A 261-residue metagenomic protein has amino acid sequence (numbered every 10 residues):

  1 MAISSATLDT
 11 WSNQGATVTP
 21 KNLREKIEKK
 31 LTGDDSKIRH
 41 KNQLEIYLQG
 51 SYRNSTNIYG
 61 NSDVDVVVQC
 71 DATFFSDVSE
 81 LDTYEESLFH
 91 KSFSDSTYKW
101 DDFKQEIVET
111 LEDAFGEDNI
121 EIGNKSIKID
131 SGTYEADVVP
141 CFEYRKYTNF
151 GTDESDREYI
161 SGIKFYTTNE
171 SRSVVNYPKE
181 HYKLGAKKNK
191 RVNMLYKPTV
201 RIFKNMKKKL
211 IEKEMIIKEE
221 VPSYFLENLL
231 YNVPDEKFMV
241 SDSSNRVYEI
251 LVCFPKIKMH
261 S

Functional and structural regions predicted by a protein language model:
M1-N61, A72-F93: N-terminal regions immediately upstream of nucleotidyltransferase
E25-E28, F93-H260: Catalytic cores of NTP-dependent nucleotidyl/adenyl transfer enzymes across multiple folds
G50-R53, V68-A72, S131-T133, P140-F142: Short, flexible loop/turn elements at secondary-structure junctions
G60-V64, G132-E135: A short, glycine/Asx- and small/polar-enriched loop/turn that sits immediately N-terminal to a beta-strand
V64-C70, V200-R201: Conserved long hydrophobic alpha-helices within structured protein cores
V66, A72-F74, E154-D156: Short, charged/polar low-complexity linear motifs in solvent-exposed/disordered segments
V68, L81-T83, N245: A generic membrane alpha-helix/interface feature
